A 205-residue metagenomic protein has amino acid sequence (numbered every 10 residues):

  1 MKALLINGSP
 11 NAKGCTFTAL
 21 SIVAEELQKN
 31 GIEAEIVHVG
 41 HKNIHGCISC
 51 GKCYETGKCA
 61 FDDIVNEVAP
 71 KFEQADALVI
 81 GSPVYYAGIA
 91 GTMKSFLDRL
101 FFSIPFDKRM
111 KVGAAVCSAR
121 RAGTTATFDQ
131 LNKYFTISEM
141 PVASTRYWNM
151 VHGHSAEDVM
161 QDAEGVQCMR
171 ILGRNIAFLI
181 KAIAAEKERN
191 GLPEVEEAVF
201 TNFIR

Functional and structural regions predicted by a protein language model:
K2-N30: N-terminal beta1-alpha1 ligand-phosphate binding loop
E33-K42: A short beta-strand-loop structural module common to alpha/beta enzyme folds
K42-F72, V199-R205: Cysteine-cluster motifs in flexible loop/terminal segments that predominantly coordinate metals
G51-E55, N132, Q161-D162: Short, hinge-like loop/turn segments at secondary-structure boundaries
T56, A60-Y147: Helix-loop-strand module that forms the ligand-binding subsite of alpha/beta enzymes
P141-R205: Glycine-rich phosphate/pyrophosphate-binding loop and the adjoining helix
